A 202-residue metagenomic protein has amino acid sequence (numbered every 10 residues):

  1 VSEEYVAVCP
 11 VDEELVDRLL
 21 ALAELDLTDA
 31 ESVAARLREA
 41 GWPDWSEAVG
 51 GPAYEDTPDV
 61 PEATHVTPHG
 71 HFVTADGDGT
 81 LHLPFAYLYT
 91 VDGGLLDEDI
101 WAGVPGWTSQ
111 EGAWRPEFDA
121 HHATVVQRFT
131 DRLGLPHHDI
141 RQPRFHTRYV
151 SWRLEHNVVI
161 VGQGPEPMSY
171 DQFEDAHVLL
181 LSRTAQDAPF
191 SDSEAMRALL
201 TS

Functional and structural regions predicted by a protein language model:
V1-T147, L154, V159, G164-S202: Short helix/turn-capping signatures at newly exposed starts of structured segments
